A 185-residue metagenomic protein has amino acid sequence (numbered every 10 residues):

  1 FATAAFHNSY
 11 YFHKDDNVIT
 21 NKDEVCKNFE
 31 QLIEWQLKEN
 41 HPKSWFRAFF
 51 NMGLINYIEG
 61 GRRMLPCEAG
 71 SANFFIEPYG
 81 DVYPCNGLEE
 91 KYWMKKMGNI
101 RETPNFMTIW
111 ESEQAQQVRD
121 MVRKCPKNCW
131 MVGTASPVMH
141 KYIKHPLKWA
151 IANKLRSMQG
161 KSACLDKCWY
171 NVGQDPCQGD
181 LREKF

Functional and structural regions predicted by a protein language model:
F1-A69, N73, E77-P78, V82-Y83 (+4 more regions): Radical SAM enzyme [4Fe-4S]-AdoMet core and its adjacent flexible, acidic and glycine-rich loops/tails across
D81-V82, N86-F185: Flexible mid-to-C-terminal extensions adjoining Fe-S/redox cofactors in radical SAM and related proteins
